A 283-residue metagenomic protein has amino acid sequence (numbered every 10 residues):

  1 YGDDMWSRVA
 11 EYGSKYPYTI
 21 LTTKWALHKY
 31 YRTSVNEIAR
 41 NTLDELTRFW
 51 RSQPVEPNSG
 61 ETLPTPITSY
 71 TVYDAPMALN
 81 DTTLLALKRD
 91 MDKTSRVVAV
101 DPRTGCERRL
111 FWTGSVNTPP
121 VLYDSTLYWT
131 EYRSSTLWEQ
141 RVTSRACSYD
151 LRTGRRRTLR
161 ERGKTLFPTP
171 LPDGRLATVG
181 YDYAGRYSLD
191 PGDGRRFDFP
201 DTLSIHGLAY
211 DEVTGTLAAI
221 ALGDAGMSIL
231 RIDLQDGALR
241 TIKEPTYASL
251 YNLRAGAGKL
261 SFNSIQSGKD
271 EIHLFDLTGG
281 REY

Functional and structural regions predicted by a protein language model:
S7-D124, L151: Beta/coil-rich, acidic/histidine-enriched accessory regions frequently appended to metallopeptidases
G60-T68, C106-F111, G154-R160, G194-F199 (+2 more regions): A short beta-strand motif characteristic of beta-propeller blades
S69-Y73, K88-V97, F111-N117, T130-A146 (+7 more regions): A flexible loop/linker signature enriched in serine peptidases of the S9 family
D81-T83, D124-T126, D173-R175, V213-G215 (+1 more regions): Short coil/turn segments that connect the beta-strands within blades of beta-propeller domains
P102, L151, P191-G194, I232-L234 (+1 more regions): Inter-blade boundary loops/turns of WD-repeat beta-propellers
